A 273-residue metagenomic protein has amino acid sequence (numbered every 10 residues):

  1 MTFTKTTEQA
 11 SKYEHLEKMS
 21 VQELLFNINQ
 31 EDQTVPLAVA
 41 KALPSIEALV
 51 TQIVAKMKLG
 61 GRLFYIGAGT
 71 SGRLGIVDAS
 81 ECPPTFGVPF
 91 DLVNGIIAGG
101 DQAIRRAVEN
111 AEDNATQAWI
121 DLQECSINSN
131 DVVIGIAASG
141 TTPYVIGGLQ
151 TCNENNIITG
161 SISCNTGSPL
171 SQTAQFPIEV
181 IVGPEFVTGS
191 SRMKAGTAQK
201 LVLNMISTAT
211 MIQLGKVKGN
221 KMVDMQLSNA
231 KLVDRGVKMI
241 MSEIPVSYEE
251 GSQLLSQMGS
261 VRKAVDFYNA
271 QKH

Functional and structural regions predicted by a protein language model:
M1-A38: Cofactor-/ligand-binding subdomain signature composed of acidic, glycine-rich, tryptophan-containing flexible loops
E31-K41, A107, V133-G135: Short, basic, glycine/proline-bearing loop/turn elements
K41-K56: A short, well-structured juxtamembrane/interface segment
G60-G61, N156: Glycine-centered short loops/turns at secondary-structure junctions
R62-G67: Short glycine-rich phosphate-binding loop at a beta-alpha junction
A68-L201, T208-L214: Glycine-rich phosphate-binding loops that contact phosphosugars or nucleotide phosphates
T210-H273: Short, amphipathic alpha-helical interaction segments embedded in low-complexity terminal/linker regions of eukaryotic
